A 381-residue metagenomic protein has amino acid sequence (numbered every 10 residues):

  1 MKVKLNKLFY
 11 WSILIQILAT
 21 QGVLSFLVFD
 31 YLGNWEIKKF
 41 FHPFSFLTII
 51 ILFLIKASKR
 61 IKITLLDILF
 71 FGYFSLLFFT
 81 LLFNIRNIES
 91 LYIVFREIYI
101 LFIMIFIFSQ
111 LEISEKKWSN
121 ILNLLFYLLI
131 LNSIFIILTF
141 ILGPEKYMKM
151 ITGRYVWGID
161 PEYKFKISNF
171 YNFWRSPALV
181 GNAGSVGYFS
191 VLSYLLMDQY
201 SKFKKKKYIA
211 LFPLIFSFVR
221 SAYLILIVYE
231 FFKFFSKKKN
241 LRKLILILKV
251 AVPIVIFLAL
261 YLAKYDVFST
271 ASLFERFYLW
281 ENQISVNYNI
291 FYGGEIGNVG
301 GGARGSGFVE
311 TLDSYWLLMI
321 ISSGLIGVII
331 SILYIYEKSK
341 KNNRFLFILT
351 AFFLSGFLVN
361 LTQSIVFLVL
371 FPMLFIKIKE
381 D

Functional and structural regions predicted by a protein language model:
M1-S58, F78-F83, F347-L354, V366-M373: N-terminal signal-anchor transmembrane segment
A19-F44, I61-T64, L76-I100, E115 (+2 more regions): Interfacial transmembrane-helix termini
Q21-W35, A263-S323: Long extracytoplasmic/lumenal interhelical loops at the membrane interface of multi-pass membrane proteins
W35-K39, T80-E97, A178-Y188, K205-F234 (+2 more regions): Helix-loop-helix junctions and helix-breaking kinks within/between transmembrane helices of multi-pass membrane
I68-S75, N87-Q110, L124, L129: Aromatic-anchored transmembrane helix interface
L122-K146, F165-S217, L224-F235: Alpha-helical transmembrane segments of multi-pass inner-membrane proteins
I134-G143, S217, F234-A271, S285-V286: A membrane-periplasm/extracellular boundary helix in multi-pass inner-membrane enzymes that assemble envelope glycans
S201-F203, I227-L248, S322-F357, I376-I378: Hydrophobic transmembrane alpha-helices and their immediate junctions
